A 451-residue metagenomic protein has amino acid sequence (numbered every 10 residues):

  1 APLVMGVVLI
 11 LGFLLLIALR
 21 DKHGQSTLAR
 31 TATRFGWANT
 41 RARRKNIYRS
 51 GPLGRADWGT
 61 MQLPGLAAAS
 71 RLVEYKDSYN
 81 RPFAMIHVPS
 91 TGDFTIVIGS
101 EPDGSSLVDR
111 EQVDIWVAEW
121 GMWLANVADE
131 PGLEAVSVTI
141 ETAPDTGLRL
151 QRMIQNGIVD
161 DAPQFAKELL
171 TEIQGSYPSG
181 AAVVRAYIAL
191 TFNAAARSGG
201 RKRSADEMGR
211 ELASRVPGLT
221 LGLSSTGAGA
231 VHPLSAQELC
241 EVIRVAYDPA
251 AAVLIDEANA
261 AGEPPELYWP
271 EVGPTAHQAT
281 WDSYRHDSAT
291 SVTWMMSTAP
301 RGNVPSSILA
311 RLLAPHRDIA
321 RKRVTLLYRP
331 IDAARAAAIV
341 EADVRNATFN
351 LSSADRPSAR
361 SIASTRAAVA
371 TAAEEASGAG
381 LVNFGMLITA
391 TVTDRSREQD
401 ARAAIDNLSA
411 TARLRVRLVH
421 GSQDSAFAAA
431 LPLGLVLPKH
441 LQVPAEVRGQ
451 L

Functional and structural regions predicted by a protein language model:
P2-L451: Extended, folded cores of ATP/NTP-driven motor/assembly subunits in large transport and secretion machines
